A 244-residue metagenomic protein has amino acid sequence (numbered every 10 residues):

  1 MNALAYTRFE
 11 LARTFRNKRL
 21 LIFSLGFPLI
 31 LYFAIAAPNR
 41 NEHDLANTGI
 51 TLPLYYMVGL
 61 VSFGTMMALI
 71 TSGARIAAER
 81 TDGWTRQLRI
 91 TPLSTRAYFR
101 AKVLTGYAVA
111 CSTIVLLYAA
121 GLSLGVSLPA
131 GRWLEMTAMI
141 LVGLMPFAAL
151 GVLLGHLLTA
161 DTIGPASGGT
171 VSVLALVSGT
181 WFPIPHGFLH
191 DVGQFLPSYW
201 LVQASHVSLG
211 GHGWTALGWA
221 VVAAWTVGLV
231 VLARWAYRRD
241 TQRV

Functional and structural regions predicted by a protein language model:
M1-Y6, T180-W219: Short hydrophobic, aromatic-rich alpha-helical segments embedded in or entering the lipid bilayer of multi-pass
N2, Y6-D82, A110, P129-R132 (+4 more regions): Transmembrane helix-boundary elements of multi-pass transport/secretion proteins, especially ABC-type permease modules
R13, L88-I90, G121, G155-H156: Helix-capping/transition residues at the boundaries of transmembrane alpha-helices and the short helical linkers
A34, T65, L69-S72, L116 (+4 more regions): Hydrophobic/aromatic residues in alpha-helical transmembrane segments
A34-N41, L157-F195: Transmembrane helix segments
A36-A37, L122, V152-H156, G179 (+4 more regions): Transmembrane helix-loop junction
R75-Y107: Helix-loop-helix units of permease transmembrane domains in multi-pass membrane transporters, especially ABC
T95, F99-A166, V173, T215-W219 (+2 more regions): Alpha-helical transmembrane segments and their short interhelical loops
